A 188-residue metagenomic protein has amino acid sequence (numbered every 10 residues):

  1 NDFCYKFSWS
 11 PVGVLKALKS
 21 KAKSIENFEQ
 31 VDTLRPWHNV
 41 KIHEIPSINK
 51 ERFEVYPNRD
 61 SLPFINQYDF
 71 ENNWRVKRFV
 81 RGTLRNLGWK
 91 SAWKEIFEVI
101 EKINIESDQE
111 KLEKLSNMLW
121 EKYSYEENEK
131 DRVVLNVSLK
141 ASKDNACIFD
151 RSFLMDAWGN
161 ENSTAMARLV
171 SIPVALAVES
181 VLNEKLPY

Functional and structural regions predicted by a protein language model:
N1-Y188: C-terminal catalytic/substrate-binding lobe primarily of soluble NAD(P)-dependent oxidoreductases
